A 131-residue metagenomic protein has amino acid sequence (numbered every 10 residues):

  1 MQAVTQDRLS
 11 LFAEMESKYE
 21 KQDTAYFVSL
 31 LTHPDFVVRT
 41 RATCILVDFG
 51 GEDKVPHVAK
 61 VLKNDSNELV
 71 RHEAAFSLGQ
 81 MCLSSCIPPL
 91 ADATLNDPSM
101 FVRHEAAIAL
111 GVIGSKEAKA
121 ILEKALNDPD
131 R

Functional and structural regions predicted by a protein language model:
M1-S29: N-terminal "cap/leader" segments of large eukaryotic alpha-helical scaffolds
K18-T32, G51-N64, L83-L95, S115-N127: Amphipathic alpha-helical scaffolding segments comprising HEAT/armadillo-like alpha-solenoid repeats
H33-F49: Short, contiguous, helix-prone interaction/anchoring segments in small proteins
P34-D35, S66-N67, P98-S99, P129-D130: Short inter-helical turns and helix N-cap capping residues of alpha-solenoid HEAT/ARM repeat scaffolds
